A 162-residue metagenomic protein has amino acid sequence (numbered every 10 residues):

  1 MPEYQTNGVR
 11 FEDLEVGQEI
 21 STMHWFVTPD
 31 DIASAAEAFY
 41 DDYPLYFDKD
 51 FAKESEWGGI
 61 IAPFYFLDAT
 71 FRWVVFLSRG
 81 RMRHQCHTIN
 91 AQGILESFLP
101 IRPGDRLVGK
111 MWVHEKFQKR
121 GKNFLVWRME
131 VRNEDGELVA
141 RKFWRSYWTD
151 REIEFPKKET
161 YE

Functional and structural regions predicted by a protein language model:
M1-E15, L99-E162: HotDog/MaoC-like acyl-thioester-processing domains
M1-Q92, I153-E162: Hot-dog-fold acyl-thioester-processing enzymes
Q92-L99: Short glycine/proline-centered loop/turn elements that form peptide/ligand docking sites
